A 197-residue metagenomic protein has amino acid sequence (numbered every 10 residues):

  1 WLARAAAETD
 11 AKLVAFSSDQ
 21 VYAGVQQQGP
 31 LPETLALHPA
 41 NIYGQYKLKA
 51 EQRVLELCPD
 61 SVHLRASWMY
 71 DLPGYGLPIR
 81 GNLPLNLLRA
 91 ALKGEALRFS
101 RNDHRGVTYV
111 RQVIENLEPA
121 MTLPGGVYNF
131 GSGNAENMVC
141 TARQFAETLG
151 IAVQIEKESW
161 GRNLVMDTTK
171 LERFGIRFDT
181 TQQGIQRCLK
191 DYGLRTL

Functional and structural regions predicted by a protein language model:
W1-V14: NAD(P)-cofactor binding segment of oxidoreductase domains
E8-T9, L57, L149: Helix C-cap/helix->beta junction micro-motif
K12, V21-L64, Y70, P78-I79: Catalytic helix-loop patch of NAD(P)-dependent Rossmann-fold dehydrogenases
V14-S17, V62-R65, G106, N129: Structural signature of the Rossmann-like NAD(P)-dependent dehydrogenase/reductase core
N41, R105-T108, E136, M166 (+1 more regions): Residue-level signal for the nucleotide or nucleotide-sugar donor/cofactor binding architecture
Q52-R105, Q112: NAD(P)-dependent short-chain dehydrogenase/reductase
I114-N163, D167-T168, G193, L197: Mid/C-terminal beta-alpha module of Rossmann-like enzyme folds, strongest in SDR-family dehydrogenases/epimerases
T181-L197: Amphipathic terminal alpha-helices
